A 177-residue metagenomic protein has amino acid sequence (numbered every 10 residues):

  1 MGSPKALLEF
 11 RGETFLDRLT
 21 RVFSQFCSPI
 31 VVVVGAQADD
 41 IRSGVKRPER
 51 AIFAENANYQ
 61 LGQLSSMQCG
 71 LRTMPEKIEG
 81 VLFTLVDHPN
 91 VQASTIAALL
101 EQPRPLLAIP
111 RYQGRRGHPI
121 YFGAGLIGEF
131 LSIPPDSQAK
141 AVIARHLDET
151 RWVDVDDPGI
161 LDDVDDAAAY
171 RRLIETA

Functional and structural regions predicted by a protein language model:
M1-R116, A124, E129, H146-V155: Nucleotide and nucleotide-moiety/phosphate-recognizing core
R116-G117, Q138: A conserved catalytic-core signature of glycosyltransferases
H118-F122, D162-V164: Short glycine- and hydrophobic/aromatic-rich loop-to-beta-strand nucleating segment in the catalytic cores
P134-A177: Conserved alpha/beta core of the MobA/IspD/sugar-nucleotide pyrophosphorylase nucleotidyltransferase superfamily
